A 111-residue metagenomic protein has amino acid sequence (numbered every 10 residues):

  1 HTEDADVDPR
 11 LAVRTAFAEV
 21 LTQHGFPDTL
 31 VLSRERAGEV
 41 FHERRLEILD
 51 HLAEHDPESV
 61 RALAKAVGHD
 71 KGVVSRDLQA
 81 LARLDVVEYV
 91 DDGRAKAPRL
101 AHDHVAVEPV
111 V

Functional and structural regions predicted by a protein language model:
T22-G38: Short, Lys/Arg-enriched N-terminal segment that forms or immediately precedes the first helix of a structured domain
R34-R44, S59, D92-V111: Short, cationic-aromatic polyanion-contact patches
E39, L52-H55: Short helix-capping/hinge SLiMs at alpha-helix to coil transitions
L46-D50: Pre-recognition alpha-helix immediately N-terminal to the DNA-recognition helix within helix-turn-helix or winged-helix
A62-G68, L81: A short acidic, leucine-rich amphipathic alpha-helix
R83-D92: A short, conserved structural fragment
